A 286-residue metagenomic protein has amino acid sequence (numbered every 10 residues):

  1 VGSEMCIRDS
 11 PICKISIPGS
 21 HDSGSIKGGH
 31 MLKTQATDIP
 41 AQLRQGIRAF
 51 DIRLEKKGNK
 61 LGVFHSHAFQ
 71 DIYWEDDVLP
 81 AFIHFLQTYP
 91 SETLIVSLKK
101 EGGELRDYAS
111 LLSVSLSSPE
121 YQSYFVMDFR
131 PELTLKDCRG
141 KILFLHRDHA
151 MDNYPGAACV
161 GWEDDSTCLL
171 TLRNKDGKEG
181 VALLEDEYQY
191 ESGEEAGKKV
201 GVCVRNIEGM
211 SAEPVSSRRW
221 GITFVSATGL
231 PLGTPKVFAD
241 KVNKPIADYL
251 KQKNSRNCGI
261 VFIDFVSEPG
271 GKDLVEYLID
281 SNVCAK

Functional and structural regions predicted by a protein language model:
V1-I7: Short, small-residue-biased leader/transition segments that mark boundaries at the very start of proteins
G2, I12, R139, S255-N257: A structure-centric signal for secondary-structure junctions around beta-strands
R8-C13, I17-A157, E187: Lumenal/extracellular "mature" regions of secretory-pathway glycan-modifying transferases
L145-K286: C-terminal active-site rim and adjoining tail of enzyme catalytic domains
